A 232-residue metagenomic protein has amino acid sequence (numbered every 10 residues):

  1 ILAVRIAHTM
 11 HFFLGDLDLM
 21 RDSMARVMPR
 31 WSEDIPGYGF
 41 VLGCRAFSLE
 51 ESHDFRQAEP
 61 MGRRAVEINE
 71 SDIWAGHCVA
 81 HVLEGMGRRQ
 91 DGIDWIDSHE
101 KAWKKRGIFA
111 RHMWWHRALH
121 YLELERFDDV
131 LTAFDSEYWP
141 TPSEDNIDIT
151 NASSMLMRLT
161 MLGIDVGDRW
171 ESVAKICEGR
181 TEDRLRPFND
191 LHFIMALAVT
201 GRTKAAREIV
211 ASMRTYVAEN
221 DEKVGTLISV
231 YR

Functional and structural regions predicted by a protein language model:
I1, L17-W31, F55-A65, R89-A102 (+3 more regions): Alpha-helical repeat scaffolds
I1-A75, V82: Internal alpha-solenoid helical repeat scaffolds
I1-V4, D34-L42, E70-H77, R106-W114 (+3 more regions): Generic helix N-cap/helix-start motif at coil->alpha-helix transitions
A3, V27, V41, A46 (+13 more regions): Generic structural hydrophobic/aromatic packing signal, biased to beta-strands
A7, H11-L14, L49, L83 (+5 more regions): Residue at a conserved register position within TPR or TPR-like alpha-solenoid repeats
F40, A58, G85, L159-M161 (+1 more regions): Generic detector of short, locally flexible boundary/turn motifs and exposed helical patches
G62-T132: A compositional/structural signature marking long, glycine- and acidic/polar-rich segments with frequent tryptophans
Y121-R232: Helix-coil-helix junctions within alpha-helical repeat/solenoid scaffolds
